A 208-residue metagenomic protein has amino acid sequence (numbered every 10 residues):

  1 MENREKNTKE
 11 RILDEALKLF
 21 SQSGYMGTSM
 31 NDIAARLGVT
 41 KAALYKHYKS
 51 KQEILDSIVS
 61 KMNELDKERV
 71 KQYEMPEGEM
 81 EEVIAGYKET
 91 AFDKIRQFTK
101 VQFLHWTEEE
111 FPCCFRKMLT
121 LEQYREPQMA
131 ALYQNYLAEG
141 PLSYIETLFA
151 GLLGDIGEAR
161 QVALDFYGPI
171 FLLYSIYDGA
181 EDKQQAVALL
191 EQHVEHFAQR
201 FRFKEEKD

Functional and structural regions predicted by a protein language model:
M1-N7, E77, K207-D208: N-terminal intrinsically disordered/low-complexity leader segments
R11, E15, L19-K61: Helix-turn-helix
E15-Q22, Q97, V101, F115-M118 (+2 more regions): Solvent-exposed, amphipathic alpha-helical segments
K51, I58, M62, D66 (+4 more regions): Hydrophobic/aromatic residues within well-ordered alpha-helical segments
S57, V70-E109, A159-A163: Hydrophobic alpha-helical connector segments
D66-V70, E110, P127, I170-E181 (+1 more regions): Short amphipathic alpha-helical interaction/hinge segments
D93, T107-L153: Amphipathic alpha-helical packing segments from all-alpha helical-bundle domains
A131-N135, E139, F149-F197, D208: Hydrophobic/aromatic-rich alpha-helical bundle segments in the mid-to-C-terminal region
